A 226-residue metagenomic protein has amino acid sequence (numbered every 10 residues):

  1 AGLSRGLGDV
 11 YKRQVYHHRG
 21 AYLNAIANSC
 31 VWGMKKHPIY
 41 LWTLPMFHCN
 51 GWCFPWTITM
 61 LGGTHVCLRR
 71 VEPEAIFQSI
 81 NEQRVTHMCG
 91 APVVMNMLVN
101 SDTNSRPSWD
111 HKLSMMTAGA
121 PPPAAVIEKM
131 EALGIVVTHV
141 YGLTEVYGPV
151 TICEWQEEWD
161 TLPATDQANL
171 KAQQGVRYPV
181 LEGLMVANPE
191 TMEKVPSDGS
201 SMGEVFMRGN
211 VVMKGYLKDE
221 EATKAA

Functional and structural regions predicted by a protein language model:
A1, T57, Q78-S79, M97 (+1 more regions): Well-formed, non-transmembrane alpha-helical positions, independent of function
A1-L7, Y11: Single conserved hydrophobic/aromatic residue that forms the stacking wall/gate of nucleotide- or nucleobase-binding
R13-V15, W42, T64-R70, T138: Short beta-strand->loop structural element characteristic of the AMP-binding/adenylate-forming
R19, V93-N96, A120-P121, V211: Alpha-helix/helix-capping structural signal
Y22-I39, F47-H87, S101, G183: Conserved AMP-binding/adenylation subdomain of ANL enzymes
I39-L41, T86-G90, T103-A125, E131-A132 (+1 more regions): Conserved helix-loop-beta element of the AMP-binding
G63, N81, L113-M115, P122-V140 (+1 more regions): Conserved AMP-binding/adenylate-forming
